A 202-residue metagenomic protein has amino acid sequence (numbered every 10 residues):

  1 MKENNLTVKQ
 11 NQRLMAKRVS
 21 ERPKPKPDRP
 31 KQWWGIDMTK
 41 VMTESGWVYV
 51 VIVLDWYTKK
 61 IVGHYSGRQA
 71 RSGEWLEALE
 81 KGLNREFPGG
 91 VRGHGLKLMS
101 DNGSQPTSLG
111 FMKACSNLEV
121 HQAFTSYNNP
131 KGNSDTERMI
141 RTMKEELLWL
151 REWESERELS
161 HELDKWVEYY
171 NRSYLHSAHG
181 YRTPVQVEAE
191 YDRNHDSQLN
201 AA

Functional and structural regions predicted by a protein language model:
M1, D37, V53, K59 (+9 more regions): Mobile genetic element proteins and their domesticated derivatives, centered on retroelements and DNA transposons
M1-Q32, T183-Y191: Basic, flexible linker segments flanking DNA-binding modules in nucleic acid-interacting mobile-element proteins
R13-M15, K97-N102, S116-D135, L150-S155: RNase H-like polynucleotidyl transferase catalytic core
K31, V50, R71, W75 (+5 more regions): Hydrophobic (often cysteine-bearing) scaffold residues that line and stabilize catalytic clefts of nucleotide/cofactor
K31-V62, G73: An active-site-proximal beta-strand-loop segment
G46, H64-G90: Active-site beta-loop-alpha junctions of metal-dependent nucleic acid enzymes, especially the RNase H-like/DDE
G89-T107: Cysteine/selenocysteine-centered motifs that mediate thiol-based redox chemistry or coordinate metal-sulfur cofactors
M112, S116-V120, T142-A202: C-terminal domain-tail junction helix/linker
